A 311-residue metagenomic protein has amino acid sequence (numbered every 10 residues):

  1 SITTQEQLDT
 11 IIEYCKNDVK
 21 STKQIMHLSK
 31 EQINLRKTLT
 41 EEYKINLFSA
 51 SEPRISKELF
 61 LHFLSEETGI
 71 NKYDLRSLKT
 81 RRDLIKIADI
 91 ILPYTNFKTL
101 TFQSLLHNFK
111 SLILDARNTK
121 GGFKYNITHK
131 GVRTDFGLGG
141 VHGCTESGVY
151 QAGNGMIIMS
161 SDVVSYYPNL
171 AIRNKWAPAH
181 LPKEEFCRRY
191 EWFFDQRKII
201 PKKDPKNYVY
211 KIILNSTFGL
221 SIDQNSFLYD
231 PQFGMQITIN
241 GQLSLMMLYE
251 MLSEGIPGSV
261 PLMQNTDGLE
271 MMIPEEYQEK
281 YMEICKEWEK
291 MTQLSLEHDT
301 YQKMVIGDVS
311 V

Functional and structural regions predicted by a protein language model:
S1, E6-S165, M251-C285, E289 (+1 more regions): Conserved "right-hand" nucleotidyltransferase catalytic core of DNA-directed polymerases
S1, Q5-E6, T128-N265, M272: Helical catalytic core of nucleic-acid polymerases
V311: Active-site and adjacent loop segments of nucleotide-processing enzymes that use two-metal-ion phosphate chemistry
